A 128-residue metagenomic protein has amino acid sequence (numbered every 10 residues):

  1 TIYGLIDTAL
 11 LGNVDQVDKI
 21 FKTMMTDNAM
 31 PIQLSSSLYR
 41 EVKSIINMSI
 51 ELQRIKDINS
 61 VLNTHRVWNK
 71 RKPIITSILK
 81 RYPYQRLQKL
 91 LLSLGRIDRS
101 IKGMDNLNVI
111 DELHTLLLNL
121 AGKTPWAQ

Functional and structural regions predicted by a protein language model:
T1-K89, A121, P125: Small-residue-rich helix-loop
T23, S93-R96: Residues within well-ordered alpha-helical secondary structure of globular protein domains
L92, R99-H114: Charge-enriched, short contiguous segments at helix-coil
N108-Q128: Short, charged, intrinsically disordered terminal tails
